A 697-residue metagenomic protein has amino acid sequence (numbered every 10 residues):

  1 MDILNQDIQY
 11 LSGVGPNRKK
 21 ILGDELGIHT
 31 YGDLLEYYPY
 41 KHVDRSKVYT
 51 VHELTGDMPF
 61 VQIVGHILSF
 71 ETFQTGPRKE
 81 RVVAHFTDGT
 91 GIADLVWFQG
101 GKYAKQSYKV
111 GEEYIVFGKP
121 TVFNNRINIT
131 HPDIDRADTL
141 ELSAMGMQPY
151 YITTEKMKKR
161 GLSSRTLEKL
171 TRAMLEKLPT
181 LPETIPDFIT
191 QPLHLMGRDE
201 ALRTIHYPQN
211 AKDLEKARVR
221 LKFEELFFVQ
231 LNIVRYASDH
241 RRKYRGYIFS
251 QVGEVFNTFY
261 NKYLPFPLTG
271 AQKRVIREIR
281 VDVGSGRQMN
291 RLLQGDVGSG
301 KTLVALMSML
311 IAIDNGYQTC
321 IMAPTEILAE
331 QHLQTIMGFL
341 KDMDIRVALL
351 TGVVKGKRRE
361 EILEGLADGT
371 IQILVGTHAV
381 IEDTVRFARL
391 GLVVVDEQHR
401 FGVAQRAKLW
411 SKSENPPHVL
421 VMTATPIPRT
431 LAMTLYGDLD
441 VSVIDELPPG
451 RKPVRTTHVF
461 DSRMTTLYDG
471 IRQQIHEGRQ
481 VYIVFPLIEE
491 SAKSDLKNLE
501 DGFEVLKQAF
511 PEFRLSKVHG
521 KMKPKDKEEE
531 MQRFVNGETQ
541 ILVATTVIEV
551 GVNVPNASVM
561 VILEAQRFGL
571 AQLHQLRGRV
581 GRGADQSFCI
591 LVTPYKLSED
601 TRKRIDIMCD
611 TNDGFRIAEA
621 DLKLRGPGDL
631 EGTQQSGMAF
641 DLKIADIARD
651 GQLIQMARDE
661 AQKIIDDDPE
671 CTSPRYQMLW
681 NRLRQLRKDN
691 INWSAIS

Functional and structural regions predicted by a protein language model:
M1-S12, D24, V229, D239: Long, highly charged, low-complexity intrinsically disordered interaction regions that mediate electrostatic DNA/RNA
Y37-L68: OB-fold nucleic-acid-binding modules
H66, K119-P120, N232, A565 (+1 more regions): Short, surface-exposed secondary-structure boundary micro-motifs
F73-Y263, D667: Upstream accessory/linker segments immediately N-terminal to the RecA-like ATPase cores of bacterial MutS and a subset
F266-I276: N-terminal pre-Walker A segment at the start of P-loop NTPase domains
R274-R277, Q288-I607, E670: Inter-lobe coupling/hinge segments of SF2-like helicase ATPases
M531-I541, I548-P555, M560-L563, G578 (+3 more regions): Accessory helical-bundle/CTD segments and flexible terminal tails appended to RecA-like ATPase motors
